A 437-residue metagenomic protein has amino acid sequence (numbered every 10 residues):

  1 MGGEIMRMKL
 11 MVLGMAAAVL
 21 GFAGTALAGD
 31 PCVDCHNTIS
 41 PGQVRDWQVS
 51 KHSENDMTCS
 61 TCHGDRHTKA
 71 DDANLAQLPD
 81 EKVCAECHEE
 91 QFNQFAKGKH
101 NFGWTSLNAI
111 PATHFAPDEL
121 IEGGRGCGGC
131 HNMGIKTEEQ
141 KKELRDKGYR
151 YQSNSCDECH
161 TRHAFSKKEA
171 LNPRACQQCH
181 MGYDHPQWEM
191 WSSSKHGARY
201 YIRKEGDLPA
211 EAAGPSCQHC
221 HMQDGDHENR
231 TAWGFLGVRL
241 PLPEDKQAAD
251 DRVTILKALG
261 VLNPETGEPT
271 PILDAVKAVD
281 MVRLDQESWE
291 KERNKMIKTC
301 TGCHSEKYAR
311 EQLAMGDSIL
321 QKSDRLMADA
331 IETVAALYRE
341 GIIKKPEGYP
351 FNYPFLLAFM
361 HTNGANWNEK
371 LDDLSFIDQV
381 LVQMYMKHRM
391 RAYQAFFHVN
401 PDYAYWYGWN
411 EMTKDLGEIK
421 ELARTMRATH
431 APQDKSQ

Functional and structural regions predicted by a protein language model:
M1-I5: Short, Lys/Arg-enriched N-terminal segments with co-localized hydrophobic residues within the first ~10-30 amino acids
M6-M11: Bacterial Sec-dependent N-terminal signal peptides
L13-A23: Bacterial N-terminal signal peptides
A26-Q437: Short sequence/structural segments immediately N-terminal
